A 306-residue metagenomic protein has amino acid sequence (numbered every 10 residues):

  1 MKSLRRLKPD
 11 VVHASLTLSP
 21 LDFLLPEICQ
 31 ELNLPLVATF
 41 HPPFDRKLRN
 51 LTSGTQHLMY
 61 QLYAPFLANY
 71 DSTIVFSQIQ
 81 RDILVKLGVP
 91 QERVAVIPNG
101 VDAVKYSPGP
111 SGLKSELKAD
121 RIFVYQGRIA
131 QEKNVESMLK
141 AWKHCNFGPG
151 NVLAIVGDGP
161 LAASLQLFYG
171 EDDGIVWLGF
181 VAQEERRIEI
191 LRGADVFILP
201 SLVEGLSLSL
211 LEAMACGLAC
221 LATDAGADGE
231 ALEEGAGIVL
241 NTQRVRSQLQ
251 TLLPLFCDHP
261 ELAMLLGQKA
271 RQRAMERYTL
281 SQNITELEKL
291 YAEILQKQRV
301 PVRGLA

Functional and structural regions predicted by a protein language model:
T17, L202: Aromatic "clamp/platform" in nucleotide-sugar-dependent glycosyltransferases that forms part of the donor/acceptor
P35-V37, D45-N69: Nucleotide-sugar donor phosphate/pyrophosphate-binding loop at the beta->alpha transition of glycosyltransferases
K47, L211, D224-L240: Short acidic/histidine- and often glycine-rich active-site loop of Leloir-type glycosyltransferases that engages
I79, G100: Carbohydrate-associated surface elements
E116-H144, L153-A154: Conserved donor-binding/catalytic core segment of Leloir-type glycosyltransferases
A163-A182: Nucleotide-activated donor-binding/catalytic signature segment of Leloir-type glycosyltransferases, i.e., the conserved
A219-A222: Short hydrophobic beta-strand element within catalytic cores of glycosyltransferases and related nucleotide-activated
E234, I238-R246, L255-P260: Conserved acidic donor-binding segment of nucleotide-sugar-dependent glycosyltransferases
